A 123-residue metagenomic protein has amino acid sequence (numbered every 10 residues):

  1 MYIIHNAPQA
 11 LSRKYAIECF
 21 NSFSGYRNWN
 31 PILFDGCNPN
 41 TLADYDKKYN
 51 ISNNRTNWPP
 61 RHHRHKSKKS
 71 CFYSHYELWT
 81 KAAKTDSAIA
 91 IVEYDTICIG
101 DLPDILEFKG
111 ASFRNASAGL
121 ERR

Functional and structural regions predicted by a protein language model:
M1-V92, T96-R123: An acidic/histidine-cluster motif and surrounding catalytic segment that typifies divalent-metal-assisted enzyme active
